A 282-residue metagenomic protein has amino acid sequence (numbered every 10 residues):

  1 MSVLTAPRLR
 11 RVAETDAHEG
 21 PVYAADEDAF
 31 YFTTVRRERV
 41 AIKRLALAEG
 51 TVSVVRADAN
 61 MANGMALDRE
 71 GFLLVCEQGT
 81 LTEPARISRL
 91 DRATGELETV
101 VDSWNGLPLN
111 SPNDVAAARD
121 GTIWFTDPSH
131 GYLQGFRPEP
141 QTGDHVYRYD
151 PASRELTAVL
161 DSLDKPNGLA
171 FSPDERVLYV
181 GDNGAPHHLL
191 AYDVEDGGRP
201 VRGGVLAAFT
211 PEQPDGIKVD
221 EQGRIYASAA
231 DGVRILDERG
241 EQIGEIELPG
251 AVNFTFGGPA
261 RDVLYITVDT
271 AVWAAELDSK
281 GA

Functional and structural regions predicted by a protein language model:
M1-A282: Sequence-structural signature of mature extracellular/luminal beta-sheet repeat domains, prominently beta-propellers
